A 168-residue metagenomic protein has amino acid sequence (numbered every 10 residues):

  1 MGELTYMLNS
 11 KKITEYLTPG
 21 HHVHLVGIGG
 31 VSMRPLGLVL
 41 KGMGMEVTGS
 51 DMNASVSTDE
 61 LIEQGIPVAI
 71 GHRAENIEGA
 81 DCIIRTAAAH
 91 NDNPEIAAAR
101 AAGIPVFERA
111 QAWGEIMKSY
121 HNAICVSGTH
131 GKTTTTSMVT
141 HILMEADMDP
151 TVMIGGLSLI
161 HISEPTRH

Functional and structural regions predicted by a protein language model:
M1-A112: N-terminal leader/targeting and accessory segments in enzymes
T14, V39-G42, I62, N76 (+2 more regions): Phosphate-binding loop of NTP-binding sites
